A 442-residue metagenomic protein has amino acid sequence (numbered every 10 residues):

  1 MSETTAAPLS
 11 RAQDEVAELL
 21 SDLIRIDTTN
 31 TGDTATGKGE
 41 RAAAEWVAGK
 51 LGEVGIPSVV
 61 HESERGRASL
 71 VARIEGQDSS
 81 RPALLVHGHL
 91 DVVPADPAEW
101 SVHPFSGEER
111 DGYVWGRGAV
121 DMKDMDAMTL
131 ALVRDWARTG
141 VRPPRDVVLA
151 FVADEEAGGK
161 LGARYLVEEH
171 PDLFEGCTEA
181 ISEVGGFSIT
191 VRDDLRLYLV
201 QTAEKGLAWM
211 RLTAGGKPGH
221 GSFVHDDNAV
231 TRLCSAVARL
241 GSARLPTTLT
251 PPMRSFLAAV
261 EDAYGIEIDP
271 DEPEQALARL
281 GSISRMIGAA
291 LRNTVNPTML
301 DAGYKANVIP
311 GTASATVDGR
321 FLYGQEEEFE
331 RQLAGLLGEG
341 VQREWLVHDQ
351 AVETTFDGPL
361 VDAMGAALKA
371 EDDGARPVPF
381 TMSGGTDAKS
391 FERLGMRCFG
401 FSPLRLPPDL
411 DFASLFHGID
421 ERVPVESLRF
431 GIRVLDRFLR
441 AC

Functional and structural regions predicted by a protein language model:
M1-T4, R11, E53, E64 (+2 more regions): Metal-dependent amide/peptide-bond hydrolase catalytic core, centered on the "pita-bread" metallohydrolase fold
S2-P97, T312-T316, E327-E330: N-terminal helical capping/dimerization or prosegment-like subdomains of hydrolases acting on amide or phosphate bonds
L9, G76-D78, R138-P143, P171-L173: Surface-exposed acidic, glycine-flexible loop patches that form ligand/cofactor-binding and adhesion interfaces
R81-V148: Active-site metal-coordination/substrate-binding segment of hydrolases, especially metallo-dependent peptidases
L90-V92, F151-G159, E183-S188, P218 (+1 more regions): Acidic, glycine-rich active-site loops and adjacent beta-strand->loop/helix elements that engage anionic groups
K123-V141, K160-E168, A229-S235, R239: Active-site-proximal alpha-helical scaffold in enzymes
P144-V152, E179-I181, D227, P252-R254: Beta-strand segments within the central parallel beta-sheet cores of soluble alpha/beta enzyme folds
E168-G186: A glycine-rich helix N-cap at a beta->alpha junction
